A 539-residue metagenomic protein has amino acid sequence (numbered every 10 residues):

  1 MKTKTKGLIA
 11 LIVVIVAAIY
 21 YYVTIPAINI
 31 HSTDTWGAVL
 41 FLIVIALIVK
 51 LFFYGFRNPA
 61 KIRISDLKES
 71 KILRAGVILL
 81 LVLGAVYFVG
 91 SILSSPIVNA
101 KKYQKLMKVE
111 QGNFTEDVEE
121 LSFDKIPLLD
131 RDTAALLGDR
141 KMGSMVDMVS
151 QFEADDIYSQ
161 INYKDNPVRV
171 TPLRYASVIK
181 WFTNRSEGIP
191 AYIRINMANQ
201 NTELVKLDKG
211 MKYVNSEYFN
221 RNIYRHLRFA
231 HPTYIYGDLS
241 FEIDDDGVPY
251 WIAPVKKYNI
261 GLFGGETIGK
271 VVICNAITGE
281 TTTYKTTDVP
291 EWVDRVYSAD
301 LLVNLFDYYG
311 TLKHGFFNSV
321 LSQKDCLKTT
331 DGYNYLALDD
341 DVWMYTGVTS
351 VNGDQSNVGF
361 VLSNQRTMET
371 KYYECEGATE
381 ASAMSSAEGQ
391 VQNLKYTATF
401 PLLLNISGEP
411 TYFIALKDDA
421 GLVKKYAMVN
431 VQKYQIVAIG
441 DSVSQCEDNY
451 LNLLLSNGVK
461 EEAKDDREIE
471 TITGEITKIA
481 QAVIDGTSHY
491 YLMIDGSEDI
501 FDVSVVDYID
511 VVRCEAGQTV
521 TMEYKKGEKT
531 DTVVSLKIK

Functional and structural regions predicted by a protein language model:
T3-K539: Soluble extracytoplasmic regions of secretory-pathway and membrane proteins
